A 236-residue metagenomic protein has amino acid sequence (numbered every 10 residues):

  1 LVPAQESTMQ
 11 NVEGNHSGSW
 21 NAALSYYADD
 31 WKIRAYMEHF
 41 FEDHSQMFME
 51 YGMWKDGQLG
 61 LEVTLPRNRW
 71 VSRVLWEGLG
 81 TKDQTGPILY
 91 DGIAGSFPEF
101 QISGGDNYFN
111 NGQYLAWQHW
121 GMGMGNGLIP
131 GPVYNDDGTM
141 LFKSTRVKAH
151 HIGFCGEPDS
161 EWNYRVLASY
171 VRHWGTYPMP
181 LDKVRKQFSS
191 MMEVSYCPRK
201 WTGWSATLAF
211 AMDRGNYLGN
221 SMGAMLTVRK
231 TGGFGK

Functional and structural regions predicted by a protein language model:
S7-K236: Outer-membrane beta-barrel pore domains
